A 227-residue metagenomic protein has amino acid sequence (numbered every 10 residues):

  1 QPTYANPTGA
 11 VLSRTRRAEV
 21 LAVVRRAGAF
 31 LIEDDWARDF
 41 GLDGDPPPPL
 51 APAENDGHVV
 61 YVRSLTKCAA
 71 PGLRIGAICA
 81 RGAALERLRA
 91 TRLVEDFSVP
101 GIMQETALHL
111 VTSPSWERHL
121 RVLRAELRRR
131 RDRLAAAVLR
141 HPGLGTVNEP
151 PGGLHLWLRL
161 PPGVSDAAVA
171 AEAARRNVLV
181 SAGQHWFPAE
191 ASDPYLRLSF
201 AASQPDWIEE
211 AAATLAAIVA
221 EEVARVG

Functional and structural regions predicted by a protein language model:
Q1-L42, V226: Active-site phosphate-binding strand-loop segment of PLP-dependent enzymes
R26-A27, G57, R176, E222: Helix C-cap/helix->beta junction micro-motif
N55-A125: Conserved core segment of the aminotransferase class I/II
R81-G82, T112, R159-P161, A201-S203: Residue-level recognition of strand-loop junctions within catalytic nucleotide-signaling folds
L108, A125-A135, T146-R159, V169: Conserved glycine-rich beta-strand-loop-beta hairpin in the small C-terminal domain of fold type I
V164-V169, D206-E210: Short, conserved charged micro-motifs
R175, A189-G227: PLP-dependent enzyme catalytic core of the Aspartate aminotransferase-like
